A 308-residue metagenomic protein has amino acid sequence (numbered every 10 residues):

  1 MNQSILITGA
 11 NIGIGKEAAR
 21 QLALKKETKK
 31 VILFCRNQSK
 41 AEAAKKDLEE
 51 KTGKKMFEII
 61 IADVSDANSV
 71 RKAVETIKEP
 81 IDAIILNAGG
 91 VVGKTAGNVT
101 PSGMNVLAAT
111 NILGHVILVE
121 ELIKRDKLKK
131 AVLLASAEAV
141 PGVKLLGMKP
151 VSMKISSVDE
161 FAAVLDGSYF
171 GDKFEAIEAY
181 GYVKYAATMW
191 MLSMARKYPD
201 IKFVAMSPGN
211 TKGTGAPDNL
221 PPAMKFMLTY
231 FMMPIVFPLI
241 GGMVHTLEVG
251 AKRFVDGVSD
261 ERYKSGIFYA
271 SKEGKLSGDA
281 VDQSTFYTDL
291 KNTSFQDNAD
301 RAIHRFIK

Functional and structural regions predicted by a protein language model:
M1-T214, K308: Rossmann-fold NAD(P)H-dependent dehydrogenase/reductase core
K40-A43, V106, V249, D256 (+1 more regions): Residues within well-formed alpha-helices
D66, S259-D260, Q283-Q296: Polar helix-capping/helix-linker motif
H115, K184-A187, L247, Q296 (+1 more regions): A structural signal for well-ordered alpha-helical scaffolds and beta->alpha junctions
F170-I177, N210-K212, A216-E248: Alpha-helical membrane-targeting segments
K197, A205-L220, I267-T288: C-terminal/domain-terminus segments
M232-F286, R301, R305: C-terminal helical subdomain
L290-K308: Amphipathic terminal alpha-helices
